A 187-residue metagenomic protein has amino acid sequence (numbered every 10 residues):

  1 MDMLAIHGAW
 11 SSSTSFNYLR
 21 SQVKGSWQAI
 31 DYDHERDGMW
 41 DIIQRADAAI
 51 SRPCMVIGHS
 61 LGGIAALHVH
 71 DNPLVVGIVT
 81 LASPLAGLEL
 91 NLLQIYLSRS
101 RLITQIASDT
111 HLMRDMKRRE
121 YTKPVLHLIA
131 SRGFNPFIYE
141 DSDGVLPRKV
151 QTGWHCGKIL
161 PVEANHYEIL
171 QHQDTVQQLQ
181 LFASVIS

Functional and structural regions predicted by a protein language model:
D2-A9, T14-N17, V23-T122, N135 (+1 more regions): Serine-dependent carboxylesterase/thioesterase catalytic core of lipase-like alpha/beta-hydrolase/SGNH enzymes
S11, E120-S187: C-terminal catalytic-base region of ester-bond hydrolases, centering on the histidine of the charge-relay
